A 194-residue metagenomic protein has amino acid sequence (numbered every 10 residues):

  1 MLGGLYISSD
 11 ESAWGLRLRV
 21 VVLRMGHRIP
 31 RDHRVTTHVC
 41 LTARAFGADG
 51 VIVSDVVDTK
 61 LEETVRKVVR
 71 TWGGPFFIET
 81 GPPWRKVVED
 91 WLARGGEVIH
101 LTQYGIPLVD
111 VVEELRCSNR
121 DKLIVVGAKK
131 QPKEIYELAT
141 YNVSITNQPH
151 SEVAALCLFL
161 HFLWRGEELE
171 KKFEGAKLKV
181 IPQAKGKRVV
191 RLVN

Functional and structural regions predicted by a protein language model:
L2-L18, K171-N194: SAM-dependent methyltransferases
R19-G26, L123-I124: Short, hydrophobic/glycine-enriched beta-strand segments
L23-V35: Short, glycine-rich nucleotide/cofactor-binding loops
D32-G47: Histidine-anchored nucleotide/phosphate-binding helix
D49-D58: Short internal beta-strands
V51, V98, T140-S144: Short, well-ordered beta-strand core segments
E62-K133: S-adenosyl-L-methionine/SAH cofactor-binding core of RNA-modifying enzymes
I135-A184: Structured adenosyl-cofactor binding patch, chiefly the S-adenosyl-L-methionine
